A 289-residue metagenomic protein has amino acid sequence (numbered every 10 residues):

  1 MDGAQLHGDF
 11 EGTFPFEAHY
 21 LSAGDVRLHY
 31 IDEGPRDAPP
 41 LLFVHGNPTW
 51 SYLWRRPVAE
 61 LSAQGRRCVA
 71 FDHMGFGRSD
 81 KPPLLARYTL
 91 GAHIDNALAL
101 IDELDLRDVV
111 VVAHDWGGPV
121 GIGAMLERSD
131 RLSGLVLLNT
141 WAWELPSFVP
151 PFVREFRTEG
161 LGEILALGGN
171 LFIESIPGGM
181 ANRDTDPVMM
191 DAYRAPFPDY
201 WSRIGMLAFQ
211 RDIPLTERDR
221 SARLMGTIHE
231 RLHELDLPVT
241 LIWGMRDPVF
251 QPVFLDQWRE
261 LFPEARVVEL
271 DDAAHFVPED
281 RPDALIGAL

Functional and structural regions predicted by a protein language model:
M1-E17, V26-L28, P40, P48 (+5 more regions): Flexible "cap/lid" subdomain of the alpha/beta-hydrolase fold that forms the substrate-access gate
Y30-D32: Conserved hydrophobic "DFG−1" position in protein kinase catalytic cores
G34-P40: Proline/glycine-enriched tight loop/beta-turn segments at coil->beta junctions that connect or precede beta-strands
R56-E60: Typically the conserved alpha-helix immediately C-terminal to a functionally engaged Cys/Sec in thioredoxin-like
S62-D72: Active-site machinery of serine-nucleophile hydrolases
L270-P282, I286: Catalytic histidine-centered segment of alpha/beta-hydrolase-like enzymes
